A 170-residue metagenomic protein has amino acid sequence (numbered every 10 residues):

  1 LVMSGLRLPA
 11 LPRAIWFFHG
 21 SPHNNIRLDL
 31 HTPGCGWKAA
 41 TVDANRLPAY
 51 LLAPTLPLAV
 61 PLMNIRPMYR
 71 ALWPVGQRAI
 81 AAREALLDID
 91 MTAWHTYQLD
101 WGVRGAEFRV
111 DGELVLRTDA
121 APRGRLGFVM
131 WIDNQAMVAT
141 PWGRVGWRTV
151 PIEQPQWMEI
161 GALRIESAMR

Functional and structural regions predicted by a protein language model:
L1-R70: Secretory/extracellular carbohydrate-interaction modules and structurally similar beta-sandwich "look-alikes"
L6, G20-P22, P33, R104 (+2 more regions): Generic structural motif
G36-A49, A71-T96: Short, aromatic/His-centered strand-loop micro-motif at the edge of beta-sheets
A93-W101, A106-F108: Short tryptophan-centered beta-strand motifs in secreted/extracellular beta-sheet-rich domains of glycan-recognition
R109-E113: Short strand-turn-strand beta-turns centered on an Asx-Gly dipeptide
A120-A121: Residue-level structural signal for beta-strand termini and adjacent loop
G124-R170: Ligand-recognition surfaces built from glycine- and aromatic
